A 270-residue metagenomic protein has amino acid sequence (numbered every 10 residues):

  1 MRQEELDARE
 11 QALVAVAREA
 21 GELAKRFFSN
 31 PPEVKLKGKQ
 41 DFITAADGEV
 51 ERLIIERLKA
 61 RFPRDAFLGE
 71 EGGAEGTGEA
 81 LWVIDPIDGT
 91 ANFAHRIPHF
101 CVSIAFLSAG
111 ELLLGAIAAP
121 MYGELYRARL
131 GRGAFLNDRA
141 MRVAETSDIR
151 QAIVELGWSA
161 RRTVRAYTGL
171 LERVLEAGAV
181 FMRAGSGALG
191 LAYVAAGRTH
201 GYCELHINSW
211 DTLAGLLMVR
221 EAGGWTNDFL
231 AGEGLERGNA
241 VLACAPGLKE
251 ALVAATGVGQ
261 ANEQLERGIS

Functional and structural regions predicted by a protein language model:
M1-I87, G247, A254, A261-S270: N-terminal subdomain of lithium-sensitive/metallo-dependent phosphomonoesterases centered on the IMPase/IPPase/PAP
L13, A17-A20, G115, G215 (+1 more regions): Small-residue (primarily alanine) positions within well-ordered alpha-helices, especially packing/interaction faces
A24, D47, L58, T90 (+6 more regions): Residue-level signal for inorganic ion chemistry
V34-K35, K59, G73-E75, I117 (+3 more regions): Short secondary-structure boundary/capping segments
G48, R52, E71, P86-G89 (+5 more regions): Generic detector of well-ordered alpha-helical packing
T77-F135, R150: DPxDG-like acidic metal-binding loop motif
L112, A140-R142: Short, solvent-exposed loop/turn motifs
R142-S270: An extended, acidic
